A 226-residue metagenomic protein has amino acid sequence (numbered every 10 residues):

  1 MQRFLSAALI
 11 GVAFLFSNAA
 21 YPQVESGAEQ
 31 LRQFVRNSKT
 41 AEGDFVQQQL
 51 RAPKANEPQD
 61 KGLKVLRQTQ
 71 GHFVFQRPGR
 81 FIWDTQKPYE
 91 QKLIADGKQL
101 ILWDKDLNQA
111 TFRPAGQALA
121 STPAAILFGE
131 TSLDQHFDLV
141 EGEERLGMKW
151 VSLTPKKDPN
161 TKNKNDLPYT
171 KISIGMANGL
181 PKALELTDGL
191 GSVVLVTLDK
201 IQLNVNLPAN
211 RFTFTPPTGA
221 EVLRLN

Functional and structural regions predicted by a protein language model:
M1-F4: Positively charged n-region of N-terminal signal peptides that target proteins for export
A7-S17: Bacterial N-terminal signal peptides
Y21-Q30: Cleaved targeting-peptide boundary
V24-E25, T111-R113, Q135-D138, G142-N226: Gly/Pro-enriched, hydrophobic low-complexity segments that function as extracytoplasmic propeptides/linkers
R36-G97: N-terminal mature ectodomain segment of secretory-pathway/periplasmic proteins
Q47-Q49, R77-G79, T85-Y89, G97-Q99 (+6 more regions): A mature extracytoplasmic/lumenal domain signature
G79-R80, Q99, N178-A183: Structural motif
L102-F128: Acidic/charged, solvent-exposed loop-and-adjacent secondary-structure segments enriched in E/D, K/R, S/T, and G/P
